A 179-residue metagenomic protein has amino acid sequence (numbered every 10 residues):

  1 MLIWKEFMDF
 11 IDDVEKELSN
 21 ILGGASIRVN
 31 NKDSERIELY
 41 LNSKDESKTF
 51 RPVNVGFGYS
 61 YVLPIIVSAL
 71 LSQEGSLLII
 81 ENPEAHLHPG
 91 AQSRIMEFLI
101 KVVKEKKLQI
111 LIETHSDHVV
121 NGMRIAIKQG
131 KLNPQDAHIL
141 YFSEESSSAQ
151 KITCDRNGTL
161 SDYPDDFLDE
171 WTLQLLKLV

Functional and structural regions predicted by a protein language model:
M1-K5: Electropositive, glycine-dotted interaction segments that contact anionic polymers or phosphate-rich ligands
F7-V179: Switch/communication elements of ASCE P-loop NTPase nucleotide-binding domains
